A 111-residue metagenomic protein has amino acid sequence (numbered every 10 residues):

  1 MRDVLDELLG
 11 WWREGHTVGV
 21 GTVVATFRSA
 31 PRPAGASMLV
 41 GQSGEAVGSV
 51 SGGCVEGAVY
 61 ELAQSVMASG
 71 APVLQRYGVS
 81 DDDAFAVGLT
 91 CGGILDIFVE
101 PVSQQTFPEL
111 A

Functional and structural regions predicted by a protein language model:
M1-A111: Segments forming oxygen-rich coordination pockets for charged ligands
